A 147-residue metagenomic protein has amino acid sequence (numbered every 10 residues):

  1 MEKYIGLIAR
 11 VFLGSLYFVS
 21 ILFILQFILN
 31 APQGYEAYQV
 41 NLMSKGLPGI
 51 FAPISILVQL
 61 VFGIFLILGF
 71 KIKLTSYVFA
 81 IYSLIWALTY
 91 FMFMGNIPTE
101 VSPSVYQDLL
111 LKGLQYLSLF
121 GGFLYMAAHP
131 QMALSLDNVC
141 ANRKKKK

Functional and structural regions predicted by a protein language model:
M1-Q33, G46-L57, V61, L68-K147: Extended, low-polarity transmembrane helix blocks
Y35-L42: Cytosolic, membrane-interface loops and tails of multi-pass inner-membrane proteins
V40, G63-I64: Generic signal for short, ordered secondary-structure residues within or immediately flanking folded domains
